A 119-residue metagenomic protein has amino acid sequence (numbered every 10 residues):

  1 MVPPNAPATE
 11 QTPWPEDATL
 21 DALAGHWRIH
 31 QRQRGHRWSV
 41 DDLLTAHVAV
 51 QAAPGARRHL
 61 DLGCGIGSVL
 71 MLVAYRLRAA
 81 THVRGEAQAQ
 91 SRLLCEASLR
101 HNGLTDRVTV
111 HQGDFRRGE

Functional and structural regions predicted by a protein language model:
M1-T9: Short, basic/low-complexity N-terminal boundary segments at the transition from targeting/disordered tails
N5, D17, D21, D41-D42 (+3 more regions): Acidic-enriched, low-complexity/disordered segments with a strong bias for Aspartate over Glutamate
N5, W14, D21-G25, I29 (+3 more regions): Alpha-helical context
E10-A53: Class I SAM-dependent transferase core
H47-E119: Conserved SAM/SAH cofactor-binding pocket of Class I
